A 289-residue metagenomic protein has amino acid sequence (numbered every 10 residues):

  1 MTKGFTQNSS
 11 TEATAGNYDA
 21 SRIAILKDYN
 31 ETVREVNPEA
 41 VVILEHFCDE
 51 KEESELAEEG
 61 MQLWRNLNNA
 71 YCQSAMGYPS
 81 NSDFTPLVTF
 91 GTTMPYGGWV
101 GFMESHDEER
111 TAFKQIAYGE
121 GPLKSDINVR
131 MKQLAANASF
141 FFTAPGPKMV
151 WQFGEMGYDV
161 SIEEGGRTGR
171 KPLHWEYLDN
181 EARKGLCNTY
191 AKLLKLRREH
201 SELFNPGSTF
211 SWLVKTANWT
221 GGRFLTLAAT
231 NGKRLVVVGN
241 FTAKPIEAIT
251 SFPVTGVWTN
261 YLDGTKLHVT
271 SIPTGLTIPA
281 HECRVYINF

Functional and structural regions predicted by a protein language model:
M1-E108, S139-T143, G154-K233, T242-G256 (+2 more regions): Active-site-proximal helices and loops of the catalytic beta/alpha 8
F113, Y118-A138: Aromatic-anchored helix/helix-loop segment that forms the rim or "lid" of small-molecule/cofactor binding pockets
V237-G239: Short edge beta-strand/loop segments characteristic of extracellular beta-sandwich folds
T259-P273: Solvent-exposed beta-strand/loop surfaces of large extracellular or lumenal domains
T270-F289: C-terminal beta-strand-rich structural cap/linker in extracellular carbohydrate-active enzymes
